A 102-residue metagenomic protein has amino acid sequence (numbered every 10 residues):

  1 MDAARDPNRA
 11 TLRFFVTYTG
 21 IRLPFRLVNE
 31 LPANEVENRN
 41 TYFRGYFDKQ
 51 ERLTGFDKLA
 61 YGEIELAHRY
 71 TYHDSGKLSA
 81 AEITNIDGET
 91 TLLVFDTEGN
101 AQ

Functional and structural regions predicted by a protein language model:
M1-Q102: Buried hydrophobic residues that stabilize the cores of well-folded domains
